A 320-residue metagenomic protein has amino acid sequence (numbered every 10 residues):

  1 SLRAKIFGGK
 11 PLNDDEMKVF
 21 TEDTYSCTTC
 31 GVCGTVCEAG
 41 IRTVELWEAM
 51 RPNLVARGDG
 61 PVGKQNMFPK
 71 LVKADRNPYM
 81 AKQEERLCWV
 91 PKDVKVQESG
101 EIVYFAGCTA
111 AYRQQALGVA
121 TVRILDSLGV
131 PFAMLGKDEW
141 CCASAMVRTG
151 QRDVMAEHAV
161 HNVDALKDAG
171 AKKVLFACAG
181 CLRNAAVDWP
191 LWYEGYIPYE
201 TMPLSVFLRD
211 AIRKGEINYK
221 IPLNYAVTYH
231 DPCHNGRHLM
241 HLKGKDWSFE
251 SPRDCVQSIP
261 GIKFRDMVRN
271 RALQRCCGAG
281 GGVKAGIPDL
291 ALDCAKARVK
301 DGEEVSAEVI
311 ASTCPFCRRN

Functional and structural regions predicted by a protein language model:
S1-Y193, A211: Iron-sulfur-cluster electron-transfer modules
G40, P78, C88-W89, C141 (+9 more regions): Residue-level preference for alpha-helix termini and adjacent loops
G40, T109-Y199, G236-N320: Cofactor-cradling patches in redox/metallo enzymes
S99, L223-N224, A307: Phosphate-coordination loops involved in phosphoryl transfer and adenosine-cofactor binding
E101, P198, A226: A residue-level signal for beta-strand positions that form part of recognition/binding surfaces within mature
V103-Y104, T228, E308-A311: Conserved beta-strand elements of the Class I
E194-L223, G261, R269-A272: Short, flexible loop segments at boundaries between secondary-structure elements
L204, D210-V256: C-terminal amphipathic alpha-helical segment
